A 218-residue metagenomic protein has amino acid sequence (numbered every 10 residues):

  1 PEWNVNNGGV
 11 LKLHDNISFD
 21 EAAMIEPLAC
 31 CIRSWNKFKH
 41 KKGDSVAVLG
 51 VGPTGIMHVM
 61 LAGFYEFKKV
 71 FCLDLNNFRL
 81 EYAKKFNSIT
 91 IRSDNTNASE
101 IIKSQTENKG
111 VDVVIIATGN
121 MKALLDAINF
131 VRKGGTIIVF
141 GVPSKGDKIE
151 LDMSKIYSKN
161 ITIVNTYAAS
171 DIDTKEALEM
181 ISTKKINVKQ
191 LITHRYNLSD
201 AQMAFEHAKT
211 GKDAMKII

Functional and structural regions predicted by a protein language model:
P1-L49: NAD(P)H dinucleotide-binding glycine-rich loop of Rossmann-like/cofactor-binding domains, especially the beta1-alpha1
G9-F19, L80, K109, K159-N160: Glycine/charged-rich beta-loop-alpha catalytic/anionic-binding loops adjacent to active sites
P27, G50-T54, V142: Glycine-rich Rossmann-fold phosphate-binding loop(s) that bind the pyrophosphate of adenine dinucleotide cofactors
C30, T54, A62: Hydrophobic/small residue at the entry helix of a nucleotide-binding pocket
K39-H40, T106, V131-R132: A generic alpha-to-beta junction signature in SAM-dependent methyltransferases
S45-V51, G63-D126: Adenosine-nucleotide cofactor-binding segment
N120-T183: Glycine-rich phosphate-binding loop and adjacent beta-alpha segment of Rossmann(oid) nucleotide-cofactor-binding
L125-N129, D171-I218: C-terminal hydrophobic helical "lid"/dimerization subdomain of Rossmann-like NAD(P)H-dependent oxidoreductases
